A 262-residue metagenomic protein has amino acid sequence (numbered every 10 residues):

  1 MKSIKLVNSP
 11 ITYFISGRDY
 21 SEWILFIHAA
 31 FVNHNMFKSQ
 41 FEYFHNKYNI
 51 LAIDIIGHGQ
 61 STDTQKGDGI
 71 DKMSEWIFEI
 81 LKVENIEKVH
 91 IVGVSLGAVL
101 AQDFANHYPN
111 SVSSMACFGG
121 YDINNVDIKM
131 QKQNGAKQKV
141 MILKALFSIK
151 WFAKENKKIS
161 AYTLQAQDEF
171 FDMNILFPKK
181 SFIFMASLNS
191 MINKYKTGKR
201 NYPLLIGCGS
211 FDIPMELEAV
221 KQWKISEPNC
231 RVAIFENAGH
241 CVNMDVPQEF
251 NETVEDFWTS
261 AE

Functional and structural regions predicted by a protein language model:
M1-L25, N46-Y48, I86-E87, E255-E262: Alpha/beta-hydrolase fold catalytic core
T12-T62: Conserved HGGG/HGGXW glycine-rich cap/lid loop of the alpha/beta-hydrolase fold
L51-V92, E252: Active-site loop/oxyanion-hole signature of alpha/beta-hydrolase fold enzymes
G93-G97, A101: Gly/Ala-rich beta-loop-alpha elbow adjacent to hydrolase catalytic centers
Q102, N106-H107, S111-L143: Flexible "cap/lid" loop of the alpha/beta hydrolase fold
V126-I128, A145-K199: Conserved alpha/beta-hydrolase catalytic His-Asp/Glu region
P203-A238, M244: Conserved loop-alpha-helix segment in the C-terminal half of the alpha/beta-hydrolase fold that carries the catalytic
C230-E262: Catalytic active-site module of serine/aspartate enzymes centered on a nucleophile-bearing elbow/loop
